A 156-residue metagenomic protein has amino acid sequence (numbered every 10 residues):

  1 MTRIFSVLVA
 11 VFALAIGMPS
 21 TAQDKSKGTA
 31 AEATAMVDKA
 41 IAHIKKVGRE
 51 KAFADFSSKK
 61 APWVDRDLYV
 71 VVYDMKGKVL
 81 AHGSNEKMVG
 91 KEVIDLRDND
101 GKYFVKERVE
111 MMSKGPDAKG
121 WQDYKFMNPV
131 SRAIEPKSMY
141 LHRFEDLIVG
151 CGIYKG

Functional and structural regions predicted by a protein language model:
T2-G156: N-terminal membrane-sensor/transducer module of prokaryotic signaling receptors
